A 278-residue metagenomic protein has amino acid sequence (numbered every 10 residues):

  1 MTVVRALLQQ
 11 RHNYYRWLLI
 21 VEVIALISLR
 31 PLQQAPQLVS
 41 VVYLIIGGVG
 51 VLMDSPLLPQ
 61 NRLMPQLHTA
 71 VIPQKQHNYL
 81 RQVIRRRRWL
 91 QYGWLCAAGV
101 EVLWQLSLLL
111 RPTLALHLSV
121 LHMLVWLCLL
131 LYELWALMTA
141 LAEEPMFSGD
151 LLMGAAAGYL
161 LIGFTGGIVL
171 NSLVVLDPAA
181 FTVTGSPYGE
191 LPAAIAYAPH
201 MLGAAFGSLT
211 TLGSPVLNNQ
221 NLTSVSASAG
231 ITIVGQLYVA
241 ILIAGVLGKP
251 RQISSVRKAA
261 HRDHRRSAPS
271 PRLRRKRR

Functional and structural regions predicted by a protein language model:
T2-L18, R88: N-terminal membrane topogenic signal
R11-A25, A97-G99: Alpha-helical transmembrane segments
E22, V42-Q60: Central hydrophobic cores of alpha-helical transmembrane segments in multi-pass inner-membrane proteins across all
L26-V39, S55-N61: Short, hydrophobic transmembrane alpha-helix segments
I27-Q33, Q105-L114, A140: Juxtamembrane "helix-exit" motif on the non-cytosolic side of transmembrane helices
Q33-Q34, L38, T165-G203: Outer-pore turret/helix-boundary of cation channels
L131-A180: Pore-domain transmembrane helices of cation channels
I195-R257: Pore domain of cation channels
